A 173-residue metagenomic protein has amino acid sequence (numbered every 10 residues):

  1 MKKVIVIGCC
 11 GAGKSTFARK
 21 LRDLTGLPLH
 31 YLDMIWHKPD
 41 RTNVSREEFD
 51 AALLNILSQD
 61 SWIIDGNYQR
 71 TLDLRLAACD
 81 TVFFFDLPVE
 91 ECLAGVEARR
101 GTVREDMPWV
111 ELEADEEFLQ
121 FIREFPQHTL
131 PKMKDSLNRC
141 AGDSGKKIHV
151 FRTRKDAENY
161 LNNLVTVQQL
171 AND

Functional and structural regions predicted by a protein language model:
K3: Walker A (P-loop) ATP-phosphate-binding motif of ABC ATPase nucleotide-binding domains
V6: Hydrophobic anchor at the beta1->P-loop junction of P-loop NTPases
C10: The conserved Walker
K14: Conserved lysine of the Walker
F17: Hydrophobic positions on the alpha1 helix immediately C-terminal to the Walker A/P-loop
L24, E124-D173: NTP-dependent small-molecule kinase module
P28-V82: Conserved nucleotide-sensing/catalytic segment adjacent to the nucleotide-binding pocket in NTP-handling enzymes
L87-K132: A glycine- and Lys/Arg-enriched "phosphate-lid" helix/loop adjacent to the NTP-binding pocket of small-molecule kinases
